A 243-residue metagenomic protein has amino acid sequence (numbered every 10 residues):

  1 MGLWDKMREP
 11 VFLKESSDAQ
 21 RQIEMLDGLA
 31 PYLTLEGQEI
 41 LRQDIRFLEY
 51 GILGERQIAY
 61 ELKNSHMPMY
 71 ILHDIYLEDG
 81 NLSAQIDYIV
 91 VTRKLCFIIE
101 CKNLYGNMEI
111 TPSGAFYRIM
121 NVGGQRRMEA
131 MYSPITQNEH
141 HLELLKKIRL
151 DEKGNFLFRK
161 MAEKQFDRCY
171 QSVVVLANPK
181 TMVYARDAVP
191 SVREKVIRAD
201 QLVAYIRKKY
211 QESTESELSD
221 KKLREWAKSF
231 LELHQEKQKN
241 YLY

Functional and structural regions predicted by a protein language model:
M1-A84, V122-Y243: Surface-exposed interaction regions that form or flank ligand-binding interfaces
D87: Phosphate-centric recognition/catalysis
V90-F116: Active-site beta-strand-loop-beta-strand hairpin of nuclease catalytic cores that positions key catalytic residues
P112-R126: Acidic/polar active-site rim loop that often engages polyanionic ligands
